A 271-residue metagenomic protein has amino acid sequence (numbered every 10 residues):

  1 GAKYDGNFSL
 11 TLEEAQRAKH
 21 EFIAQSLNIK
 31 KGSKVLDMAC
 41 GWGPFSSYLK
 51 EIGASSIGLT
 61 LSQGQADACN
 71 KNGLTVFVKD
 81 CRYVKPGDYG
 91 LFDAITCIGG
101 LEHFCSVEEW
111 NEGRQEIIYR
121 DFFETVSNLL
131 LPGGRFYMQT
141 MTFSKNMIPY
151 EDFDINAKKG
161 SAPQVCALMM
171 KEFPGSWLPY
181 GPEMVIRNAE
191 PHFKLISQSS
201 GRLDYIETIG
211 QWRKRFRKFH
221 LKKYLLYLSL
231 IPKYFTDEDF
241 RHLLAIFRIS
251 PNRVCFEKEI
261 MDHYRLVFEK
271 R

Functional and structural regions predicted by a protein language model:
G1-S26: Conserved Class I S-adenosyl-L-methionine-dependent methyltransferase catalytic core
K31-A39: Conserved class I S-adenosyl-L-methionine
W42-G53: Conserved SAM-binding loop of SAM-dependent methyltransferases across substrates and taxa, primarily the Class I
G73-Y83: Conserved SAM-binding strand-loop segment of SAM-dependent methyltransferases
Y83-I95: A short acidic, Gly/Pro-enriched loop at the edge of an enzyme's catalytic core that lines a small-molecule cofactor
G113-P132: A short glycine-rich, Lys/Arg-flanked "PGG" loop and its adjoining helix->strand segment in the class I
G133-T140: Conserved beta-strand signature within the Rossmann-like core of class I S-adenosyl-L-methionine
T142-I260, R271: Substrate-binding/catalytic lobe of Class I Rossmann-like enzymes that use SAM or dcSAM, i.e., the mid-to-C-terminal
